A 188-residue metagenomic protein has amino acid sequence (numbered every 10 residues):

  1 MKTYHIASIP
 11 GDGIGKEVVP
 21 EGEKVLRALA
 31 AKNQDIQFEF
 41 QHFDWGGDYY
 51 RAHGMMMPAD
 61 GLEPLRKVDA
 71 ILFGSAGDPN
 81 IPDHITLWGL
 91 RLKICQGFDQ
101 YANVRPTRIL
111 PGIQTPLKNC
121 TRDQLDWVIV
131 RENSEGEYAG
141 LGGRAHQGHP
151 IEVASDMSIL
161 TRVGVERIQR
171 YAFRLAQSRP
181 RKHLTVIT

Functional and structural regions predicted by a protein language model:
M1-G13, Q37-E39, D44-T188: Anion-binding alpha/beta catalytic cores of soluble intermediary-metabolism enzymes, centered on
I14-V19: Short N-terminal binding/cap micro-motifs at the start of the first secondary-structure element
E21-L29, P64: Residue-level detector of alpha-helical secondary structure
A28-F40: Signal peptide-proximal N-terminal region of secreted/periplasmic/extracellular or secretory-lumen proteins
